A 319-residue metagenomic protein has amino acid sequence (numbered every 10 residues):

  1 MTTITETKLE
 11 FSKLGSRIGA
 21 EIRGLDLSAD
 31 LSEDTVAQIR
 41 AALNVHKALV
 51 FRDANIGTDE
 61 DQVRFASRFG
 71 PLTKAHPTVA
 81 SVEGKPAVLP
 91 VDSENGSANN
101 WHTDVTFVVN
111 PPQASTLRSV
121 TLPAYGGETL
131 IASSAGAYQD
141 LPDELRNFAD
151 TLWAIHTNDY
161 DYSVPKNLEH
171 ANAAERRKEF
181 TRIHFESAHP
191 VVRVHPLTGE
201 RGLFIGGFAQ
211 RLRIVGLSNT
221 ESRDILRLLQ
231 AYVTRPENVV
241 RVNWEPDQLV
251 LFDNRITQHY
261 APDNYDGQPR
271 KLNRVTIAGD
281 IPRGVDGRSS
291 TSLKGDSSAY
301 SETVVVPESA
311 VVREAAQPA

Functional and structural regions predicted by a protein language model:
T2-L249, R255-A319: Non-heme Fe(II) oxygenase catalytic core, chiefly the N-lobe of the double-stranded beta-helix
